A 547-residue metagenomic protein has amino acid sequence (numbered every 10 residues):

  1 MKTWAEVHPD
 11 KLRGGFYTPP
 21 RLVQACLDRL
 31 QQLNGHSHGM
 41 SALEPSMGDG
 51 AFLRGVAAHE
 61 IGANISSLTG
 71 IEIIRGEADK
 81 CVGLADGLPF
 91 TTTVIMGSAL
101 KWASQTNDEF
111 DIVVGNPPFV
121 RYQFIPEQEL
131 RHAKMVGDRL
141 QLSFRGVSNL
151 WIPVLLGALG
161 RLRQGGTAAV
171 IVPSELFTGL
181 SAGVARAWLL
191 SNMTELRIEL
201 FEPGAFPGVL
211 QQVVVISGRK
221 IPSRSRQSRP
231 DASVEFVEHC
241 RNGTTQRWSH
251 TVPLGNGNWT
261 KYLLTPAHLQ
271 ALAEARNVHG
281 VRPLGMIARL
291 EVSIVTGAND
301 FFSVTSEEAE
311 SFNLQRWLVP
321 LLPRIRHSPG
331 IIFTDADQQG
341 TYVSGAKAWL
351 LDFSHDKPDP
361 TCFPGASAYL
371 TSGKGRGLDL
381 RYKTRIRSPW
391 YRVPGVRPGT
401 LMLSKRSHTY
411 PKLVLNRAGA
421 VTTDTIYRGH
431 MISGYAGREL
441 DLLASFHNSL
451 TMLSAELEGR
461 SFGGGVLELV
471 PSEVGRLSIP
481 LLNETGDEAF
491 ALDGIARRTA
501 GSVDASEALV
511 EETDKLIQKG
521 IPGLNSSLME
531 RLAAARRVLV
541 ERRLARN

Functional and structural regions predicted by a protein language model:
M1-V7: N-terminal, positively charged/glycine-rich alpha-helical extensions of SAM-dependent methyltransferases
V7-G14, R139-L142, T423-I432: Glycine- and acidic
K11-L12, F16-A25, R29, M40 (+6 more regions): Signature of N6-adenine DNA methyltransferases within the class I
T18-R21, A51, I73-G76, K80 (+15 more regions): Generic recognition of stable, solvent-exposed alpha-helical segments in well-folded globular domains
L33-S41: Short helix-loop-beta connector
N256-Y262, P266-F301, N483-N547: Non-catalytic DNA-recognition/assembly elements of restriction-modification systems
Q270, A275-G494: Polybasic, glycine- and aromatic-enriched phosphate-binding surface used to engage nucleic acids
